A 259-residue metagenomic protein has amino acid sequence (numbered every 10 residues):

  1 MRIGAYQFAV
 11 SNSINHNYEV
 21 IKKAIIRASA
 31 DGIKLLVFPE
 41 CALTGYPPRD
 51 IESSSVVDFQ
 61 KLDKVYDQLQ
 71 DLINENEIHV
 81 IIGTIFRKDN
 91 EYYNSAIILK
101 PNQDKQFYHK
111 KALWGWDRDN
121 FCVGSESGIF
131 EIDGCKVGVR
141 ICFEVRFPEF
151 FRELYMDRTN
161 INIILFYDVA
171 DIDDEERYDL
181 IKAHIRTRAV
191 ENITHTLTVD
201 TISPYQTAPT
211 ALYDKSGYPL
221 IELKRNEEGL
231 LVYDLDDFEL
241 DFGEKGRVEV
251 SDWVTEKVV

Functional and structural regions predicted by a protein language model:
M1-G4: Extreme N-terminal starter segment of soluble prokaryotic enzymes
Q7-S13: Short polar catalytic/cofactor-binding loops
I14, K23-P101, A170-V190: Cys-nucleophile CN-hydrolase/nitrilase-fold catalytic domain and related Cys-dependent amidase chemistry that acts on
K34-L35, V137, I161: Structural motif
V65-H79, R146-E228: CN hydrolase (nitrilase-like) catalytic-core segments centered on the catalytic cysteine and neighboring Lys/Glu
R87-D157, D174-A183, E239-K257: Active-site catalytic loop in hydrolytic enzyme cores
S95, K105-K110, I164, E222-L223 (+1 more regions): Residue-level detector of high-confidence beta-strand sites
I129, T201-V259: C-terminal beta-strand edge segments of enzyme domains
